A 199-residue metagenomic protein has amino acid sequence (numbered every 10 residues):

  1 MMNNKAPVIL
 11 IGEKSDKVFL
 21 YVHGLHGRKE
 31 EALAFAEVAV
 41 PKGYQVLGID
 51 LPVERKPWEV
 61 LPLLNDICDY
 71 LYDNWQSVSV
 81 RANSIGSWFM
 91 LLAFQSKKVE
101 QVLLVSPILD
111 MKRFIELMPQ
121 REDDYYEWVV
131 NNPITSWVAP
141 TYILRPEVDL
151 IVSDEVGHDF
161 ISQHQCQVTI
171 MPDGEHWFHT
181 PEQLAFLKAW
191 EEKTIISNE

Functional and structural regions predicted by a protein language model:
N4-G43, L47-E54: Short, surface-exposed "cap/lid" segments of acyl-processing enzymes
E30, L150-V156, H179: Conserved alpha/beta-hydrolase "acid-adjacent" motif
F35, V152-S162, Q183: Short alpha-helix in the alpha/beta-hydrolase fold that links the catalytic acid
L51, L103-R113: Active-site nucleophile loop of the alpha/beta-hydrolase fold
R55-D73: Alpha/beta-hydrolase active-site loop
W58, G174-F186: Catalytic histidine-centered segment of alpha/beta-hydrolase-like enzymes
R81-M90: Gly/Ala-rich beta-loop-alpha elbow adjacent to hydrolase catalytic centers
W137, I143-R145: Short beta-strand/loop motif that positions the catalytic acidic residue of the alpha/beta-hydrolase fold
